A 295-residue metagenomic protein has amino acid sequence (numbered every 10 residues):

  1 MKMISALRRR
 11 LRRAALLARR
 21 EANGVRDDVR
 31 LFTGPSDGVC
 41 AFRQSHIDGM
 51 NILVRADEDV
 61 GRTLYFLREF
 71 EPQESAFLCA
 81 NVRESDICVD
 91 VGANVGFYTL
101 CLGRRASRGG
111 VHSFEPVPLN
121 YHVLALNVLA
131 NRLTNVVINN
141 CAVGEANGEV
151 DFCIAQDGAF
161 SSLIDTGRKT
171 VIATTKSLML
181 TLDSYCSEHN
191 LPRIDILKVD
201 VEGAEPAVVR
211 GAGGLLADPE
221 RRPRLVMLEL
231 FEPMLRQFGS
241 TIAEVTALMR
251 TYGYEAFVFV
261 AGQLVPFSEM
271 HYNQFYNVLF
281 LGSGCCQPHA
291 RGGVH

Functional and structural regions predicted by a protein language model:
M1-H295: Phosphate/nucleotide-binding beta-alpha loop and adjacent structural elements of enzyme active sites
